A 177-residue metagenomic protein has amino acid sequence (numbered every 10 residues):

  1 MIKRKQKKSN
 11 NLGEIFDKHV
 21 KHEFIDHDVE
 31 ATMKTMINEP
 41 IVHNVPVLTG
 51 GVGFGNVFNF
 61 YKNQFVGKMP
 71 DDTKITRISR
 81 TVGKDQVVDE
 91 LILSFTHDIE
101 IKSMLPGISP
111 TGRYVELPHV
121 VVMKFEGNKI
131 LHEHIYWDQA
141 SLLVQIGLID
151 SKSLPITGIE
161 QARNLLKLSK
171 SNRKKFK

Functional and structural regions predicted by a protein language model:
M1-K177: C-terminal and inter-domain tail/linker signature
